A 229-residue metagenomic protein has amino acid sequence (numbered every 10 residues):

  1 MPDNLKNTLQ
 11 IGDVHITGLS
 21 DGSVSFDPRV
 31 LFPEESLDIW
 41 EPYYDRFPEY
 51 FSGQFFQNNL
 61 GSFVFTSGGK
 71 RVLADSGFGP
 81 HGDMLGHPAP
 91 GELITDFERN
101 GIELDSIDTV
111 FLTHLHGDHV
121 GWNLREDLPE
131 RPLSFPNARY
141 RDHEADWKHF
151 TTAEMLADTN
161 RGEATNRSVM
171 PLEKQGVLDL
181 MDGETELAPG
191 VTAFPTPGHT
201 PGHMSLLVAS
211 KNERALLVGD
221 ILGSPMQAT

Functional and structural regions predicted by a protein language model:
M1-E98, S106-T109, N212-D220: Metallo-beta-lactamase
L5-N7, G61-F63, G176, G183 (+1 more regions): Residue-level detector of beta-strand structural context in well-folded domains
P48-G53, L128-P129, A193-F194: Short, P/G- and charge-enriched loop/turn segments at secondary-structure junctions
D75, H114, H199: Conserved G/P- and acidic residue-centered "switch" motifs that form tight phosphate/ATP-binding loops in soluble
G79, A153-T159, A164-P171, E184-E186 (+2 more regions): Metallo-beta-lactamase
M84-H87, V120-E130: Metal-dependent catalytic neighborhoods of phosphoester/phosphodiester hydrolases
G91-I102, S106, R125, S134-P195: Metallo-beta-lactamase
I107-D118: Metallo-beta-lactamase
